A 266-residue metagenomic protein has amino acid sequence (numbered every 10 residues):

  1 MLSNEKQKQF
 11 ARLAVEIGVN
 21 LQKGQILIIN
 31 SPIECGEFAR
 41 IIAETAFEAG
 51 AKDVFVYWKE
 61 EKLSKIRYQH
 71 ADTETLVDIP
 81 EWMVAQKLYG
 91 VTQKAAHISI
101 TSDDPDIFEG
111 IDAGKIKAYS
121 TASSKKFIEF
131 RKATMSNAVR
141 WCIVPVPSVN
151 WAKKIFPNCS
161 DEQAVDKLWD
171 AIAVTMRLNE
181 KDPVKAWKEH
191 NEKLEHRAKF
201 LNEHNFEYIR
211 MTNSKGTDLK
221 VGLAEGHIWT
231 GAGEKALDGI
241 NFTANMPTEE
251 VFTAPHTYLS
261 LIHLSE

Functional and structural regions predicted by a protein language model:
M1-I262: Active-site bordering "gate/hinge" segments that shape substrate access to catalytic or cofactor-binding pockets
L264-E266: A short, hydrophobic C-terminal helix/tail in secreted or cell-surface proteins
